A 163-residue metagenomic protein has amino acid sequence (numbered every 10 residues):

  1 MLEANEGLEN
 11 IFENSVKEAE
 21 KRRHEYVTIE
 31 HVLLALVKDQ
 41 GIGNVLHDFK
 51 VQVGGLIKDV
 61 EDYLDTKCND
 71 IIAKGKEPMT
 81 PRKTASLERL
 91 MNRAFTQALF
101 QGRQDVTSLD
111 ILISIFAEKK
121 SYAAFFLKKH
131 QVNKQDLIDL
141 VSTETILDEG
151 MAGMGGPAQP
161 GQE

Functional and structural regions predicted by a protein language model:
M1-E163: Histone-fold recognition with a strong bias for associated Lys/Arg-rich disordered tails
